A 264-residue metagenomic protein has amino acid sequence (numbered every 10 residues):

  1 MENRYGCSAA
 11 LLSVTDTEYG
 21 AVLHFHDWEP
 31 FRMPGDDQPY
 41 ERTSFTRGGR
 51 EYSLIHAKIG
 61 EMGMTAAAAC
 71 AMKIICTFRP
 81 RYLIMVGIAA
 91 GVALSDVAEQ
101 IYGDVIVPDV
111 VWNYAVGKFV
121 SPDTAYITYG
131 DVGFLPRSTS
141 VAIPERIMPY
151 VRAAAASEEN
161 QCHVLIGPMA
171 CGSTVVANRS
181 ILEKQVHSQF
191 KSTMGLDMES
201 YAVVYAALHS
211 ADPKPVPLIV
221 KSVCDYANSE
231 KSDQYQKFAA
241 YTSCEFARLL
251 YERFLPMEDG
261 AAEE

Functional and structural regions predicted by a protein language model:
M1-E264: Intrinsic-disorder/coil detector with helix-boundary
